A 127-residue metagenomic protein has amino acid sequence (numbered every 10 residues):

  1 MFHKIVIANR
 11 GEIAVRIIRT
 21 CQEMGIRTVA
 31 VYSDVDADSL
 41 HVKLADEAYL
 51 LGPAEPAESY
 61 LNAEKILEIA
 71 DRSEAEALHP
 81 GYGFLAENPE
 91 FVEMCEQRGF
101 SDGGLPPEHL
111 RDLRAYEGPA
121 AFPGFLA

Functional and structural regions predicted by a protein language model:
M1-A127: N-terminal beta-alpha lobe that positions the nucleotide/phosphoryl donor in ATP/NTP-coupled carboxylate activation
